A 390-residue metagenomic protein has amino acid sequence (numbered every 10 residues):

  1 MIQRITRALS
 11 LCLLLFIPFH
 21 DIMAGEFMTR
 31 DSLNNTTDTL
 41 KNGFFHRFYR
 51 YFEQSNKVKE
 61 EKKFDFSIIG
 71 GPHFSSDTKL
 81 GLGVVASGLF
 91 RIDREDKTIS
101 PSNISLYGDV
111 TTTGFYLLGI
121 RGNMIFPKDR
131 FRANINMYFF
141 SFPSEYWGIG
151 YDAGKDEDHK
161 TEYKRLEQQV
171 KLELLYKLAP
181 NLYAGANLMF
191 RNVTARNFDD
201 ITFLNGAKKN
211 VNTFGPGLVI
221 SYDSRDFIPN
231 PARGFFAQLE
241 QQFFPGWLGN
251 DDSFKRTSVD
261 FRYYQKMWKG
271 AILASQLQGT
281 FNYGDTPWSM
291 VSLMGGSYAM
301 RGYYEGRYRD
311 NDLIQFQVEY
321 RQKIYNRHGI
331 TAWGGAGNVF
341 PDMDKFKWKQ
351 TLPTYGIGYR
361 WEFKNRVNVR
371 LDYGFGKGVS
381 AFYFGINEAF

Functional and structural regions predicted by a protein language model:
M1-S32: Bacterial Sec-dependent N-terminal signal peptides
E26-S55, F64, N134-Y138, E145-M267 (+1 more regions): Transmembrane beta-strand segments of outer-membrane beta-barrel domains in Gram-negative and organellar OMPs
S55, D65-F74, I99-T112, L118 (+5 more regions): Transmembrane beta-strand segments that form the barrel wall of outer-membrane beta-barrel proteins
V58-S67, H73-N212, N368, G376-F390: Gram-negative/organellar outer-membrane beta-barrel architecture
I68-G70, A86, I104-G108, A133-M137 (+9 more regions): Membrane-embedded beta-strand positions of outer-membrane beta-barrel proteins
D93-E95, D129-A133, P180-A184, F227-P229 (+3 more regions): Repeated loop/turn-to-beta-strand initiation elements of outer-membrane beta-barrel proteins
P216-S221, R225-I324: C-terminal outer-membrane beta-barrel translocator/porin domains of Gram-negative envelope proteins and their
G217-I220, I357-F363, V379-F390: Outer-membrane beta-barrel "beta-signal"
